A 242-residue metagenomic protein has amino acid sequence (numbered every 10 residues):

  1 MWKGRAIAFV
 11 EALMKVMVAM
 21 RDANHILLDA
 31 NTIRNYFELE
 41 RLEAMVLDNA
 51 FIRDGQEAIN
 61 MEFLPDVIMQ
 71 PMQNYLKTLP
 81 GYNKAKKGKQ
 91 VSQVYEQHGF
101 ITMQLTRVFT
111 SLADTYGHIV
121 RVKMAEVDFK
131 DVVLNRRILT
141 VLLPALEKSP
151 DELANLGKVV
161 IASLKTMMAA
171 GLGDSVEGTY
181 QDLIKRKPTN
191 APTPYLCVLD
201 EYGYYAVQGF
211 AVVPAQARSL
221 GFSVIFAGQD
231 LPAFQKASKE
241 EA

Functional and structural regions predicted by a protein language model:
M1-F222: P-loop NTPase motor domains
P214-Q216, L220-A242: Conserved ATP-driven motor cores of ASCE-family P-loop NTPases powering translocation/secretion/packaging/pilus
